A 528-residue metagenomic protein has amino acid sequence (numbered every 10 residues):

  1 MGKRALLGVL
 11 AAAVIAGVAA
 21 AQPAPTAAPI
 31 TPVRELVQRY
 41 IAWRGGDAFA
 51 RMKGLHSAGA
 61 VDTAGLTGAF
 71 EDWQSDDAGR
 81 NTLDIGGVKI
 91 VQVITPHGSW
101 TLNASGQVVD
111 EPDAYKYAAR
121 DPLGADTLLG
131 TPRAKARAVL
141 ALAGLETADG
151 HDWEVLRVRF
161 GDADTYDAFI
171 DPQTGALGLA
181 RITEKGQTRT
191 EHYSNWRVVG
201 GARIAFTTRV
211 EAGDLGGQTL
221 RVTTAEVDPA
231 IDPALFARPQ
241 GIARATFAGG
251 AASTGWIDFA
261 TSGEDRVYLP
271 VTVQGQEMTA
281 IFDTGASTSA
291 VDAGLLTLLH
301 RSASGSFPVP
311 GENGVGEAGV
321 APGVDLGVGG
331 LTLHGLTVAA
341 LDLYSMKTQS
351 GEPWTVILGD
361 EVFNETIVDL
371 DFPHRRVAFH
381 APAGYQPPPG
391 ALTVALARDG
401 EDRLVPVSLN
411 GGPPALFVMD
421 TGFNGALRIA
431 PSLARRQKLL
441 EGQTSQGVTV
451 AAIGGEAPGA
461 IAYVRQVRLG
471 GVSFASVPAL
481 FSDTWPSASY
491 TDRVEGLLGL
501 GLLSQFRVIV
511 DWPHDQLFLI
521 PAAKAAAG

Functional and structural regions predicted by a protein language model:
M1-V9: Bacterial N-terminal signal peptides that target proteins for export
G8-G17: Bacterial N-terminal signal peptides
G17-A28: Bacterial Sec-dependent signal peptides at the C-terminal "C-region" and cleavage site
P23, G161, F169-P172, S194-G528: Pepsin/retropepsin-fold aspartyl endopeptidases
A28-L36, W100-Y166, P172-A176, T183-E184 (+4 more regions): Flexible, processing/modification-adjacent segments and terminal tails in exported/periplasmic/extracellular proteins
R34-Q107, V139-A141, T288: N-terminal mature ectodomain segment of secretory-pathway/periplasmic proteins
A50-A58, D76-T82, D149-R157, G175-L179 (+1 more regions): Short, hydrophobic/aromatic-rich segments at coil-to-beta transitions
V61, L83-G86, T101-S105, V158-F160 (+2 more regions): Beta-turn initiation residues at beta-strand->coil junctions
